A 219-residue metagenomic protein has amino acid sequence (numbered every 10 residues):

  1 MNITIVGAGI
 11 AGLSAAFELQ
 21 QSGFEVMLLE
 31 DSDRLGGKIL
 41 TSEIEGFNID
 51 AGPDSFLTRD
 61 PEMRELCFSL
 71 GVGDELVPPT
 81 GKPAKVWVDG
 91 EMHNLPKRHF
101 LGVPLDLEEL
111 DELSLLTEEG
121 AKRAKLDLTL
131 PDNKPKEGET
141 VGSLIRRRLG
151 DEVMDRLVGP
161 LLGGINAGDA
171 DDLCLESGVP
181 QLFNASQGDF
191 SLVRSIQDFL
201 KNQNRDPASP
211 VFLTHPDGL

Functional and structural regions predicted by a protein language model:
N2-L28: N-terminal Rossmann-like FAD-binding beta1-loop-alpha1 element of flavoenzymes
V6-G9, D31, G52, R59 (+1 more regions): A secondary-structure boundary/capping signal
Q20, F68, R147: Short polybasic/polar patches that bind polyanions
Q20-I44: Glycine-rich FAD pyrophosphate-binding loop
I39, E43, D60, V158: Short, flexible helix/strand-to-coil boundary loops that buttress conserved ligand/catalytic motifs in alpha/beta
E45-D132: Dinucleotide-binding Rossmann-like beta1-alpha1 core, especially the glycine-rich loop that anchors the ADP
A121-L219: Active-site/ligand-binding neighborhood in enzyme catalytic cores
